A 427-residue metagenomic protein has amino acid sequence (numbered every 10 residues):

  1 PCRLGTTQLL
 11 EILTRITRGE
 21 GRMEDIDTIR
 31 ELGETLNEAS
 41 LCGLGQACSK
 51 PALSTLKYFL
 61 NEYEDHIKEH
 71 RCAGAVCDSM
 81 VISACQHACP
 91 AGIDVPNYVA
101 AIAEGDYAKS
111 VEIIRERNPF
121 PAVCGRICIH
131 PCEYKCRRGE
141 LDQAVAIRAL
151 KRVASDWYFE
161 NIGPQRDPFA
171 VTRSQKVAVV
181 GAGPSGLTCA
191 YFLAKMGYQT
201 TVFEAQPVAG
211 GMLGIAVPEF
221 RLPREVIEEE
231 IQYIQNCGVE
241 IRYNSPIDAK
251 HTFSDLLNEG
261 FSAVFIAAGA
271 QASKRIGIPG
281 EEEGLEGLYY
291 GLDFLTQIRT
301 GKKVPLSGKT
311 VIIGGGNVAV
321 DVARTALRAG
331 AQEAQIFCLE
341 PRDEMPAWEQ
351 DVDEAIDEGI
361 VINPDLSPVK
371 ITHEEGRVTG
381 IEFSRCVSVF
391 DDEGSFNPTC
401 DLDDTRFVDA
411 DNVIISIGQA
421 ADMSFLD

Functional and structural regions predicted by a protein language model:
P1, Q8-L9, C85, C89 (+4 more regions): Extended, hydrophobic alpha-helical segments in both membrane/secreted and soluble proteins
P1-A84, G92-R126, H130, L141-F169 (+1 more regions): Ferredoxin-type iron-sulfur electron-transfer modules in oxidoreductases and energy-metabolism complexes
S79, F169-T172, K303-P305, F407: Short, flexible hinge/linker loops that cap or flank conserved catalytic cores
I93-A103, E112, E140, A144-R148 (+3 more regions): Beta1-alpha1 glycine-rich phosphate/pyrophosphate-binding loop at the start of Rossmann-like nucleotide-binding domains
I114-R137, L141, L150, S245-I278: Small-residue-rich anion-binding loops in enzyme active sites
R166-Q175, H251-F253, L257-N258: Membrane-interfacial loop-to-helix junctions in multi-pass inner-membrane proteins
T172-S185, L306-G316: Beta1/beta-strand and adjacent pyrophosphate-binding region of the FAD-binding site in flavoprotein oxidoreductases
E225-K274, G287-L306, R328-D427: A Rossmann-like FAD-binding core segment of flavoenzymes
